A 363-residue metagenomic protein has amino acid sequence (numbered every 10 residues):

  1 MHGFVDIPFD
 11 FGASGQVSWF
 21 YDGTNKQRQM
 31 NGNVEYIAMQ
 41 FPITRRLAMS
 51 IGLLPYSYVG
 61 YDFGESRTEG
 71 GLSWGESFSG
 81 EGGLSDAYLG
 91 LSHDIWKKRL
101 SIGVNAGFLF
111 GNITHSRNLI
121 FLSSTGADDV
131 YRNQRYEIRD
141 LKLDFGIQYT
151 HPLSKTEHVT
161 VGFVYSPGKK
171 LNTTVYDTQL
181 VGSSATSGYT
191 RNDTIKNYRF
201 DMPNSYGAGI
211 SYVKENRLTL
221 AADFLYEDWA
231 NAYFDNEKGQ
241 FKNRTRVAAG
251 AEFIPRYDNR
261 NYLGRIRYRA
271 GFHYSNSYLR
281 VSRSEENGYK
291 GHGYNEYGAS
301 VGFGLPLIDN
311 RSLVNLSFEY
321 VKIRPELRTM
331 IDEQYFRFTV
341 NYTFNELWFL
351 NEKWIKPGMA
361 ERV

Functional and structural regions predicted by a protein language model:
M1-V363: Subset of outer-membrane beta-barrel
